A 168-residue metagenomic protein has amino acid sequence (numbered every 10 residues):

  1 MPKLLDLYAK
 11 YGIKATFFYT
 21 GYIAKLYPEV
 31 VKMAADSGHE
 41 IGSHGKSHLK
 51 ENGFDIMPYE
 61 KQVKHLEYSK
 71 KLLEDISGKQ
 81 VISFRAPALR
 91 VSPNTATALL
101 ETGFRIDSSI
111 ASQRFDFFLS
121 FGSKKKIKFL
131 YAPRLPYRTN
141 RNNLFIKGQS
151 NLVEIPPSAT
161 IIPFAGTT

Functional and structural regions predicted by a protein language model:
M1-S37: Active-site beta->alpha N-cap acidic-glycine motif
K3, Y8, K46-S47, K64 (+2 more regions): A structural signal for the main folded, soluble domain(s) of proteins
Y8, F17, H44, S69 (+3 more regions): Conserved, mostly hydrophobic/aromatic
T16-P28, N52-E60, R85-P93: Acidic-and-aromatic substrate-binding clefts and catalytic sites of carbohydrate-active enzymes
K25-I41, N94-D107: Short, electropositive alpha-helical surface patch
G45-G53: Conserved radical SAM core fold
Q62-L73: An active-site-proximal "capping" alpha-helix that borders the catalytic cofactor pocket
E74, K79-T168: Active-site-adjacent pocket scaffolds in enzyme catalytic domains
